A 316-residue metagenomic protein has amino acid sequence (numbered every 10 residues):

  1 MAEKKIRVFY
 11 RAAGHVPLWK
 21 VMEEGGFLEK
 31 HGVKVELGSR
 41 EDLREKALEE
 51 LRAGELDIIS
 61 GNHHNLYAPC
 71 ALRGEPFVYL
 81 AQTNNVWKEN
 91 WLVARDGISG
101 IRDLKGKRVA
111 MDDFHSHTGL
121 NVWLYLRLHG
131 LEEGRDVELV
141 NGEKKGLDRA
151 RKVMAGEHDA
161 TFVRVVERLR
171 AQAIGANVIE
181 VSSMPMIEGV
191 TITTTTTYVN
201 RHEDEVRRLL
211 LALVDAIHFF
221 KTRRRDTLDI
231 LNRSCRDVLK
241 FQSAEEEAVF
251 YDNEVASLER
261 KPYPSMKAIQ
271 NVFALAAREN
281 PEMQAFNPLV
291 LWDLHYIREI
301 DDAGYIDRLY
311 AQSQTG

Functional and structural regions predicted by a protein language model:
A2-N141, D159-V165, I179-M186: Short, glycine-/small- and polar/acidic-enriched structural segments that line small-molecule recognition paths
K20, Y67-A68, W123, L169-Q172 (+3 more regions): Predominant activation on well-ordered alpha-helical scaffold segments within soluble catalytic domains
E36, R44, E138-V140, E245-E254 (+1 more regions): Short linear loop/turn motifs
K46-L48, G146-K152, E167-R168, F250 (+1 more regions): Short, hydrophobic alpha-helical packing/hinge segments within bilobed ligand-binding/sensory domains
G97-G100, R127, T196, N200 (+1 more regions): Proline/Glycine/Serine-rich low-complexity intrinsically disordered segments that serve as flexible stalks/linkers
D148-L239: Pocket-lining segment of extracytoplasmic ligand-binding domains
H202-A285: Secondary-structure end/capping motifs
F273, A277-G316: Conserved C-terminal helix/tail region of periplasmic/extracytoplasmic solute-binding proteins
